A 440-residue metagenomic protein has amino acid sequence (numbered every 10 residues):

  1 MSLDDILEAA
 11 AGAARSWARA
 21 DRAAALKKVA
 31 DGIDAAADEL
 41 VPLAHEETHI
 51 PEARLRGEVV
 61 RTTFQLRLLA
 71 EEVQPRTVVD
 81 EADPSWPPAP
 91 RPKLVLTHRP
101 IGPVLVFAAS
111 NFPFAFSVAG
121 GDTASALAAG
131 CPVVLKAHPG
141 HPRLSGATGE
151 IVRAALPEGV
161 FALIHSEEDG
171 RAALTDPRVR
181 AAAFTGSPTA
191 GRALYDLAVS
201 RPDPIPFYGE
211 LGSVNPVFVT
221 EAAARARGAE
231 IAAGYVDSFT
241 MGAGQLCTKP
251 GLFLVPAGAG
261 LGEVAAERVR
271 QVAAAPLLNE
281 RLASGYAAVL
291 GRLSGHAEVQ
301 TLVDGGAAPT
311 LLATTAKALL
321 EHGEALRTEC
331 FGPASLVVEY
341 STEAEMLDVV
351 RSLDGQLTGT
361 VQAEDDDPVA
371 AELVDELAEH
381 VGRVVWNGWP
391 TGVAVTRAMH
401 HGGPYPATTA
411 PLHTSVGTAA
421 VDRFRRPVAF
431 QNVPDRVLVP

Functional and structural regions predicted by a protein language model:
M1-P92, H138-P139: N-terminal Rossmann-like NAD(P)+-binding subdomain of aldehyde/semialdehyde dehydrogenases
R15, L163, L336-Y340: A structural signal for short, well-ordered beta-strand elements
D21, A25, A129-G140, L144 (+7 more regions): Short loop-to-beta-strand entry elements in the cores of soluble alpha/beta enzymes
D34, V78-T240: Rossmann-like NAD(P) dinucleotide-binding subdomain of oxidoreductase/dehydrogenase enzymes
N111, G140, E168-D169, V179 (+9 more regions): Short, glycine-/Ser/Thr-/acidic-enriched flexible segments
A233, V255-L357: NAD(P)-dependent aldehyde/semialdehyde dehydrogenase
E343-L438: C-terminal core of ALDH-fold dehydrogenases
